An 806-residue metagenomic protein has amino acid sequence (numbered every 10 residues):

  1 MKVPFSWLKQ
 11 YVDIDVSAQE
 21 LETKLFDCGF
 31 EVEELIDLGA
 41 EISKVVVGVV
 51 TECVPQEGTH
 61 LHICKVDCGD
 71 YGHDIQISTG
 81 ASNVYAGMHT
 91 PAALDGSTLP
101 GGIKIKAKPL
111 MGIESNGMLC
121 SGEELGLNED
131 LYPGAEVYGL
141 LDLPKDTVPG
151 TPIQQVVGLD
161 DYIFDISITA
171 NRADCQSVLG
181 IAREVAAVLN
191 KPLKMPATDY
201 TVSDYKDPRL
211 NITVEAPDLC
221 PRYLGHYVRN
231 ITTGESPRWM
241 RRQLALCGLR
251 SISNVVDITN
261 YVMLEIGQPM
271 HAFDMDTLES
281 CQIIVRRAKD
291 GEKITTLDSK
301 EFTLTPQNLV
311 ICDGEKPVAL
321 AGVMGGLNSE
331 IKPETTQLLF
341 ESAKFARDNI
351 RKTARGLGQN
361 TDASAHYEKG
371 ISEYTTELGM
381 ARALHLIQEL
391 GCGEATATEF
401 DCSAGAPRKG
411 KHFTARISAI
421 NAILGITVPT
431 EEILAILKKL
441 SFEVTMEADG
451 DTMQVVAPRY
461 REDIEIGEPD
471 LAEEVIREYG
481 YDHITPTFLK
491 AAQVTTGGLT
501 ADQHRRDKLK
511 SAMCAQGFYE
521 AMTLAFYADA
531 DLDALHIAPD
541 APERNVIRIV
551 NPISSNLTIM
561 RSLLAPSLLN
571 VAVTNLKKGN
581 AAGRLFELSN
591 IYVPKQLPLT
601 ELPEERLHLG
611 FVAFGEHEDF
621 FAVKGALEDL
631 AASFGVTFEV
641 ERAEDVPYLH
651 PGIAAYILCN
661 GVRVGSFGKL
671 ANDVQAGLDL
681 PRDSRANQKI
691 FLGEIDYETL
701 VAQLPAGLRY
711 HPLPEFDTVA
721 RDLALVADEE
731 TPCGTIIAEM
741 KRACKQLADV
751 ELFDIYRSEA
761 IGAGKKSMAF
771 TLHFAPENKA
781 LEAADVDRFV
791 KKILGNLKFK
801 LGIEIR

Functional and structural regions predicted by a protein language model:
M1-V202, K206, L339, G356-G358 (+5 more regions): Phosphate-backbone binding interfaces of nucleic-acid-interacting proteins
K2, E20-T23, K439-F442, A448 (+3 more regions): A carboxyl-terminal module marker
F5, T23, P55, L189 (+1 more regions): Glycine/proline-enriched, intrinsically flexible loops and inter-domain linkers
E33, V47-I77, R242, L246 (+1 more regions): Conserved mixed alpha/beta core segments that line enzyme active sites in large multi-domain catalysts
G39-S43, Y200-D204, Q454, Q493-V494 (+4 more regions): Beta-rich nucleic-acid/ligand-interaction surfaces
E114-L140, Q154, Y162, N308-K409 (+3 more regions): Mobile "lid/hinge" segments at catalytic clefts and subdomain interfaces of large enzymes
L189-V214, G391-I420: Terminal amphipathic helices with adjacent charged low-complexity linkers/tails
F413-A581, R721, H773-A775, D785-R806: Extended, well-folded interaction surfaces typified by the phenylalanyl-tRNA synthetase beta subunit core
